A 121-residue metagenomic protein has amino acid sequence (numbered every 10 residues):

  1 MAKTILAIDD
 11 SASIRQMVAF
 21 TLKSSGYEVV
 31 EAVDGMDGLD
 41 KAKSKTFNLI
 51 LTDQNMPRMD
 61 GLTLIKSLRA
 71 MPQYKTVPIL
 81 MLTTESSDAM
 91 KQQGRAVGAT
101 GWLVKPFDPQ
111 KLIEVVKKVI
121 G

Functional and structural regions predicted by a protein language model:
Q16-S24: Charged docking surfaces used in two-component/phosphorelay signaling
G26-V33, K41: Short hydrophobic/Thr-rich beta-strand motif most characteristic of the beta2 strand and flanking loop of CheY-like
T46-L51: Active-site beta3 strand of CheY-like receiver
D53, T83: Active-site residues of response regulator receiver
M56: Receiver (REC) domain active-site loop signature in two-component systems and cognate sites in sensor histidine kinases
T100: Short, glycine/charged-rich "phosphate-handling" switch motifs in NTP-dependent and phosphotransfer domains
F107-V116: C-terminal output helix
